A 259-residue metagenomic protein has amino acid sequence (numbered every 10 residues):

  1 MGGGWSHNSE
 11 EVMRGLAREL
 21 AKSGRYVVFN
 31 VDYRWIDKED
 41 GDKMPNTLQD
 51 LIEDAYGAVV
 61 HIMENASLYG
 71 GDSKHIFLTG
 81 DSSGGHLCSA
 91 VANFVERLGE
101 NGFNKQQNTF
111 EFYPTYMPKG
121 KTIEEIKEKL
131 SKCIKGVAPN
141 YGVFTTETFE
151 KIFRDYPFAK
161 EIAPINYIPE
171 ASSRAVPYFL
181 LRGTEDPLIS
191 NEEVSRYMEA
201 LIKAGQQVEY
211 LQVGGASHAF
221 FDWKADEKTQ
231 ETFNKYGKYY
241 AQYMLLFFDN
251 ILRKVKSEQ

Functional and structural regions predicted by a protein language model:
M1-S6, T184: Active-site glycine-rich loops that stabilize anionic/oxyanionic intermediates across multiple enzyme folds
N8-A17, F29-S73, N234-K235: Catalytic nucleophile-loop/oxyanion-hole region of alpha/beta-hydrolase and closely related hydrolase-like folds
V31-W35, G142, V213-G215: Active-site loop/turn elements of alpha/beta-hydrolase fold enzymes, especially the short glycine-/histidine-rich
V60-K151: Primarily recognizes the serine-hydrolase "nucleophile elbow" in alpha/beta-hydrolase and SGNH/GDSL folds
T115-I126, I152-E170, V176: Active-site nucleophile elbow and catalytic-triad environment of alpha/beta-hydrolase enzymes
T146, E185-I189: Acidic catalytic loop of the alpha/beta-hydrolase fold
R174, F179-R182, D186: Short beta-strand/loop motif that positions the catalytic acidic residue of the alpha/beta-hydrolase fold
N191-E258: C-terminal catalytic histidine-bearing segment of alpha/beta-hydrolase fold enzymes
